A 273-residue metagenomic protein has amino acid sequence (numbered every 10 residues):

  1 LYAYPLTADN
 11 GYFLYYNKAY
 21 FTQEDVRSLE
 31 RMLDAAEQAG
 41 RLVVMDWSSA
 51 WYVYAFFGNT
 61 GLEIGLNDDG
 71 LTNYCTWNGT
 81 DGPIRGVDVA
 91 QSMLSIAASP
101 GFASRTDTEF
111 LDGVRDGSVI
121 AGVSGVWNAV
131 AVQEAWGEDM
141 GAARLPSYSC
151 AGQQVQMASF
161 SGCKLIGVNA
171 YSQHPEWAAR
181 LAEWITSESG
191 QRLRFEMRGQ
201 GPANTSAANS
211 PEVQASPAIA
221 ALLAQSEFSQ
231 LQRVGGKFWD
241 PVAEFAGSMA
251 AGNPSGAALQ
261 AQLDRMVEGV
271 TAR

Functional and structural regions predicted by a protein language model:
L1-K18, L42, Q153-S159, Q225-Q232: A structural signal for short loop-to-beta-strand junctions that line the ligand-binding cleft of periplasmic/secreted
L1-Y12, R31-N78, V119: Extracytoplasmic/periplasmic solute-binding protein
A19-R27, E63-G65, Y171-A178: Short helix-loop capping/hinge motifs at secondary-structure junctions, enriched in acidic/polar residues
R27-R31, F102-D116: Short helix-initiation/N-cap motifs at beta->coil->alpha
A36, L71-R105: Glycine-centered hinge/linker elements that transmit conformational signals in sensory and ligand-binding systems
I120-G125, G141-A143: Paired acidic/hydrophobic, glycine-rich loop segments that form the ligand-binding mouth/hinge of periplasmic-binding
E134-M197: Extracytoplasmic/periplasmic substrate-recognition and gating elements
F160, M197-G201, T205-A208, A215-T271: C-terminal capping/gating helix-and-loop segments adjacent to ligand/active sites or protein-protein/ligand interfaces
